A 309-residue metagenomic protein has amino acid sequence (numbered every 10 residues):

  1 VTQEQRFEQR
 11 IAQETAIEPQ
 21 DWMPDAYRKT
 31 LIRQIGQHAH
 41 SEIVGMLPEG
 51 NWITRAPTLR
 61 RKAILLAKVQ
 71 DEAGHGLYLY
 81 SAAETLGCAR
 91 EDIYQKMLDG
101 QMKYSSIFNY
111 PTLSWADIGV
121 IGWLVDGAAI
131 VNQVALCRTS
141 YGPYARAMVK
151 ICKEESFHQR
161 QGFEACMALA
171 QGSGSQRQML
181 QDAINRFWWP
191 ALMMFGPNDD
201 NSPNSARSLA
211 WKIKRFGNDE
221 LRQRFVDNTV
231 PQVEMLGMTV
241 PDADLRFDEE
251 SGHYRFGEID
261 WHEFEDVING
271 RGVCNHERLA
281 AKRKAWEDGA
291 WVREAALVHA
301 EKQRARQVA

Functional and structural regions predicted by a protein language model:
V1-E18, H40, D92-M102: Acidic, low-complexity proline/glycine-rich segments
V1-R6, A63, K68-K96, G162-M167: Conserved alpha-helical segments that form or flank metal/cofactor-binding pockets of metalloenzymes
A16-G36, K96-G122, T139, G172-Q176 (+1 more regions): Acidic/His metal-coordination segments adjacent to aromatic residues that form catalytic metal sites in metalloenzymes
W22-Y27, G45-A67, A129-Y144: Helix-loop segments that flank and shape redox-cofactor active sites
Y27-H38, A56-H75, I118, P143-E155 (+1 more regions): Alpha-helical scaffold segments that form or flank carboxylate-/histidine-based iron centers
Y110-Q161: Internal, conserved structured core segments that host functional sites
T139-P190: Glycine- and acidic-residue-rich phosphate-binding/metal-coordinating active-site segment common to enzymes that handle
Q178-A309: Extended, helix-rich structural scaffolds rather than catalytic motifs
